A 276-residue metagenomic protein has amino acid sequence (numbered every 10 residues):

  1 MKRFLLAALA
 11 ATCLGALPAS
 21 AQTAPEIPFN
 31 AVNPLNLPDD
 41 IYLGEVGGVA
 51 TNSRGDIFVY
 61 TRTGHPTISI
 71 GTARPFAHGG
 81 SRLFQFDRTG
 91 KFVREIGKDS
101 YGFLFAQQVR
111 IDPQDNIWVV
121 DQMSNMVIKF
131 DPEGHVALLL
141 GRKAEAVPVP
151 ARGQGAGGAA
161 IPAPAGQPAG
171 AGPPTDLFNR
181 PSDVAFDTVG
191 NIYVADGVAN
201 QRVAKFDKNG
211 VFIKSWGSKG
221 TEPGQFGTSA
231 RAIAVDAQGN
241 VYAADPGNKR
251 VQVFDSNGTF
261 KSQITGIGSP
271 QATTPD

Functional and structural regions predicted by a protein language model:
M1-A7: Bacterial N-terminal signal peptides that target proteins for export
A7-A16: Bacterial N-terminal signal peptides
A21-D276: Eukaryotic scaffold repeat domains enriched in small/polar residues
